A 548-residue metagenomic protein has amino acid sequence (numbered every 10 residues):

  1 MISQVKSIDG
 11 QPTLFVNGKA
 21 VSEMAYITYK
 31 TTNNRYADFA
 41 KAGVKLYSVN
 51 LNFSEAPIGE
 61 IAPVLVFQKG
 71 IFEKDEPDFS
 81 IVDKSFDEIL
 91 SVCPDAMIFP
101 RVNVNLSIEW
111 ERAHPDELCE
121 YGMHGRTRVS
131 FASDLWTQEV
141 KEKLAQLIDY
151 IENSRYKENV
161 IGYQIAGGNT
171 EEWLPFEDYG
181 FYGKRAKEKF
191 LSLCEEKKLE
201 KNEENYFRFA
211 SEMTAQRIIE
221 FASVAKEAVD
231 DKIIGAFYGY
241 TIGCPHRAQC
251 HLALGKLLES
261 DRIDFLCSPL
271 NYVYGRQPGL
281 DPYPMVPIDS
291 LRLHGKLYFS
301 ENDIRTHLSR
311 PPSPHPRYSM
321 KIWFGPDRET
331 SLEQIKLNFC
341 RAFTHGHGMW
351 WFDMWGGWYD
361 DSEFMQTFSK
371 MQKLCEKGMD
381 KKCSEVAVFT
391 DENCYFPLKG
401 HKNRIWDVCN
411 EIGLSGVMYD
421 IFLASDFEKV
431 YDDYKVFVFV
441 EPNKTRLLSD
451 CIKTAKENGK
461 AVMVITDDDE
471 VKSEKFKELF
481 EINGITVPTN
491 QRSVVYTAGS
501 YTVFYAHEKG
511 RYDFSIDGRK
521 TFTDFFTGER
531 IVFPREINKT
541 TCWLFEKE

Functional and structural regions predicted by a protein language model:
M1-F39, K377: N-terminal carbohydrate-binding accessory modules
A20-Y29, N50, S54-S80, G122-E142 (+8 more regions): The substrate-binding groove and active-site-proximal loops of carbohydrate-active enzymes, especially glycoside
M24-Y26, Y47-V49, I98-V102, I161-I165 (+4 more regions): Hydrophobic faces of well-ordered beta-strands that scaffold small-molecule active sites in alpha/beta enzyme cores
T28-K41, D149-Y150, H246-E259, S331-F339 (+1 more regions): Short, acidic/polar
Y29-T31, N52, N103-N105, I165-T170 (+8 more regions): Active-site beta-loop-alpha junctions enriched in small/polar residues
N33-G122, R217-A228: Aromatic-lined substrate-binding rim segments of carbohydrate-active enzymes
N103-N105, W110-G275, L280-P282, P287-I288: Polysaccharide-binding and catalytic clefts of secreted carbohydrate-active enzymes
E227-D231, S260, D264-L266, L270-E548: Carbohydrate-binding surfaces of carbohydrate-active enzymes
